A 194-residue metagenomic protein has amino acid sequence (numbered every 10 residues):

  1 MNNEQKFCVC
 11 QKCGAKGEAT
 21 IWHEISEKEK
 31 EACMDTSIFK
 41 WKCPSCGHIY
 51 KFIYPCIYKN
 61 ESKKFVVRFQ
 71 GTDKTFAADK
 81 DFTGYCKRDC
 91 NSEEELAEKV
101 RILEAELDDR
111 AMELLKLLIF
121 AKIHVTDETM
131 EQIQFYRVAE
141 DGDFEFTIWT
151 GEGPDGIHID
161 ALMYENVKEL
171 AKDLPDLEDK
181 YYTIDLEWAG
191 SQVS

Functional and structural regions predicted by a protein language model:
M1-T72: N-terminal cysteine/histidine-rich coordination modules
V67-V193: Long, contiguous alpha-helical scaffold regions
